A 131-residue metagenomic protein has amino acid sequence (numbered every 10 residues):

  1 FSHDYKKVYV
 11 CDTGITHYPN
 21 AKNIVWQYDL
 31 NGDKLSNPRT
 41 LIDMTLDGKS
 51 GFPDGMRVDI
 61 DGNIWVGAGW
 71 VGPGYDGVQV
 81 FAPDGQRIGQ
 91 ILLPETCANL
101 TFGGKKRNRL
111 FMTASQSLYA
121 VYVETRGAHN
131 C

Functional and structural regions predicted by a protein language model:
F1-K22, R39, M44-G67, P94-R109 (+1 more regions): Beta-rich, blade/repeat-based domains predominating in secreted/periplasmic proteins but also intracellular
V8, H17, K34, P73 (+3 more regions): Flexible, glycine-rich phosphate/dinucleotide-binding loops and adjacent beta-alpha linkers at cofactor/substrate
P19-W26, P73-V78, S117-Y122: Structural motif
Q27-G48, V78-L93: Blade-edge beta-strand/turn elements of extracellular beta-propeller and related beta-sheet repeat scaffolds
Q27-K34, Y122-C131: Short loop/turn segments immediately following beta-strands, especially the blade-tip and inter-blade linker loops
L35, G74-G77, M112-S115, A128-C131: Hydrophobic transmembrane alpha-helix bundles
D61, W70-L92, A98-K105, L110 (+1 more regions): Flexible "stalk/tail and boundary" regions
